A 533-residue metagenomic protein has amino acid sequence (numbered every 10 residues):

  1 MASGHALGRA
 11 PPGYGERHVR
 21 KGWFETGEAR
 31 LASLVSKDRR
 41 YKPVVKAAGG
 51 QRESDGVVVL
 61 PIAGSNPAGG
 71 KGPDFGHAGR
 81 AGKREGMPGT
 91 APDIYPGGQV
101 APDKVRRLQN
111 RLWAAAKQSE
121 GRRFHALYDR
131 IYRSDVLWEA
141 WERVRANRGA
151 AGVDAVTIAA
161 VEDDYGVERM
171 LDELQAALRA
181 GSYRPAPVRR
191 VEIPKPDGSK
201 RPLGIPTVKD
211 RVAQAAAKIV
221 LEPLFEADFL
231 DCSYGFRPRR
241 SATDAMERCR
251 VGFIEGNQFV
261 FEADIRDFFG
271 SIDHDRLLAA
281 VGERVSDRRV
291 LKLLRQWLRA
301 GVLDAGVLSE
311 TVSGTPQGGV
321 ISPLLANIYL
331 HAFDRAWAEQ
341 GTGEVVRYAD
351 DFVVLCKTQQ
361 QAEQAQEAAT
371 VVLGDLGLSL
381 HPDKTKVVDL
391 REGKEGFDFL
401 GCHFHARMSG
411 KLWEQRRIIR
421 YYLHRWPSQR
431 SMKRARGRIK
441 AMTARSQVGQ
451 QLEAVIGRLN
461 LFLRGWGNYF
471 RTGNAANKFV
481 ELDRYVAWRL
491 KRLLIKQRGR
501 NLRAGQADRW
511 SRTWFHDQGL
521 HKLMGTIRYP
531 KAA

Functional and structural regions predicted by a protein language model:
M1-A533: Non-catalytic terminal/accessory segments
